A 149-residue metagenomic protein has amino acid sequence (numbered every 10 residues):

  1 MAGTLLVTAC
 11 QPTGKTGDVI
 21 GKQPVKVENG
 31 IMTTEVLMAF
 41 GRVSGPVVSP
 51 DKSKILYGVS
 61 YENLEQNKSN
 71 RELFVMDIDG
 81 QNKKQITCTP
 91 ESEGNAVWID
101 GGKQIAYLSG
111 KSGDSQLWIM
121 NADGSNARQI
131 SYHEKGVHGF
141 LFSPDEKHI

Functional and structural regions predicted by a protein language model:
L6-A9: C-terminal motif of bacterial Sec signal peptides marking the signal peptidase cleavage site
Q11-T13: Bacterial signal peptide processing site
V19-R42, N67-K68, M76-S92, S109 (+1 more regions): Multi-bladed beta-propeller domains
K52-L56, G102-A106, I130, E146-I149: Hydrophobic beta-strand positions that form the internal "hydrophobic ladder" of WD40/Gbeta-like beta-propeller blades
L56-E65, I105-G113: Beta-strand C-termini and the immediately following turn/loop, strongest in propeller blades
N70-E72, D114-Q116: A detector of repeated loop/turn-to-beta-strand junctions in beta-rich toroidal repeat architectures
V137-L141: Extended acidic/polar, glycine-enriched regions that form or flank non-catalytic beta-rich accessory modules
